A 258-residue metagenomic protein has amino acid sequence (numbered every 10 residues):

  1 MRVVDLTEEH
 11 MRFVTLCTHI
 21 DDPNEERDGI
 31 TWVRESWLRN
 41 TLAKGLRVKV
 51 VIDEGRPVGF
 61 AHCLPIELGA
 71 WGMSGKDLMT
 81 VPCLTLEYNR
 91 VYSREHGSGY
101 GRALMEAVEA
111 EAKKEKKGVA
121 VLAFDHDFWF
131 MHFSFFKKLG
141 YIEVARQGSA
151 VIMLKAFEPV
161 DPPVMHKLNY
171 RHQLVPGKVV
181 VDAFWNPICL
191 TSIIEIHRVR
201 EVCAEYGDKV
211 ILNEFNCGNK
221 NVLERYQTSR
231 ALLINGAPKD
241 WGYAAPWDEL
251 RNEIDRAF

Functional and structural regions predicted by a protein language model:
M1-D53, R198-E201: Short amphipathic alpha-helix that is part of the acyltransferase structural core
V50, R56-E67, T80, T85: Conserved beta-strand in the GNAT
L68, L122-A123, G140-M153, K239: Conserved catalytic-core motifs of GNAT/GCN5-like acyltransferases
G72-R94: Conserved acetyl-CoA binding element of GNAT-fold acetyltransferases
S93-A110: Conserved acetyl-CoA-binding loop-helix of GNAT-fold acetyltransferases
A110-D127: Conserved GNAT acetyl-CoA-binding A-motif
L168-E205: Local sequence-structure signature of Cys/Sec-based thiol-disulfide redox active-site neighborhoods
G236-F258: Non-catalytic, surface beta->alpha helical segment in thiol-disulfide oxidoreductase systems
